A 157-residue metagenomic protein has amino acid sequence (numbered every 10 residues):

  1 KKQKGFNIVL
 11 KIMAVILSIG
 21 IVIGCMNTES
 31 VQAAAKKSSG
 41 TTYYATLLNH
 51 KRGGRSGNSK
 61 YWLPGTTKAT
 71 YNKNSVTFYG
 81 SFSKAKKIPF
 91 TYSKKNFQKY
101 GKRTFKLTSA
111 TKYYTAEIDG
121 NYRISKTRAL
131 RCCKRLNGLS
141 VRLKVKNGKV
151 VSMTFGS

Functional and structural regions predicted by a protein language model:
K1-I8: N-terminal secretory signal peptides that target proteins for export/translocation
I12-G24: Bacterial N-terminal signal peptides
V22-S38: Sec-dependent signal peptide cleavage junction
A35-S157: Solvent-exposed hydroxyl-ligand-binding patches built from regularly spaced Ser/Thr and small hydrophobics
